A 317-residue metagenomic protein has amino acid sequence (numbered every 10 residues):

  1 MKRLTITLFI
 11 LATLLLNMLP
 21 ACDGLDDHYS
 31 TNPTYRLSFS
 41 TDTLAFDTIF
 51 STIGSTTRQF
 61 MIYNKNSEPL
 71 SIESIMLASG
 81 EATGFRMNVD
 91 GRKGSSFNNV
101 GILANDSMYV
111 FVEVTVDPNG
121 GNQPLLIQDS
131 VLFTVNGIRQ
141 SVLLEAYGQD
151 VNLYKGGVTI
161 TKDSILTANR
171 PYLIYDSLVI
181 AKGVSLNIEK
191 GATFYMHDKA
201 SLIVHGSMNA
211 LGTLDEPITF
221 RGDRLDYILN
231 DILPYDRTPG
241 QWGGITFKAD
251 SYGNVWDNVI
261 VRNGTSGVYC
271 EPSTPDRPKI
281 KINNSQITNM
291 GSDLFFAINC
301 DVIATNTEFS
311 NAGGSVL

Functional and structural regions predicted by a protein language model:
M1-F9: Bacterial N-terminal signal peptides that target proteins for export
M18-A21: C-terminal motif of bacterial Sec signal peptides marking the signal peptidase cleavage site
D23-H28, L37-T48, I53-S55, Q59 (+1 more regions): Beta-strand/loop edge motif enriched in small/polar residues
N32-T34: Alpha-helical transmembrane signal-anchor/signal-peptide segments
S55-T57, S67-I72: Short acidic/proline- and small/hydrophobic-mixed sequence motifs that coincide with surface turns and coil-to-beta
I62-N66: Asparagine-centered strand-capping/turn motif at beta-strand->loop junctions
S74-I75, I127: Short coil/turn segments at secondary-structure boundaries
M76-F97: Short, solvent-exposed loop/linker segments at beta-strand-coil boundaries, enriched for Pro/Gly and Ser/Thr
